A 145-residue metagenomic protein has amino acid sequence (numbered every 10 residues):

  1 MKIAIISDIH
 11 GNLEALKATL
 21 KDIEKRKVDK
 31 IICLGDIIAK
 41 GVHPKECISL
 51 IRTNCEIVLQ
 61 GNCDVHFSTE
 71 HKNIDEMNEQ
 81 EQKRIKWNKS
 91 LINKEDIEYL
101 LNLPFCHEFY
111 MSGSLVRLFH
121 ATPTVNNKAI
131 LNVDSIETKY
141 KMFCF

Functional and structural regions predicted by a protein language model:
M1-E56: N-terminal active-site segment of His-dependent metallophosphoesterases
D8, D36, G61-D64, H120: Acidic active-site catalytic centers that drive phospho-/nucleotidyl reactions and related ester hydrolyses
I32, F119-T122: Short beta-strands and strand-loop turn motifs
C47-L50, N54-F109, G113-L118, V125 (+1 more regions): Active-site neighborhood of divalent metal-dependent phosphoester bond hydrolases
